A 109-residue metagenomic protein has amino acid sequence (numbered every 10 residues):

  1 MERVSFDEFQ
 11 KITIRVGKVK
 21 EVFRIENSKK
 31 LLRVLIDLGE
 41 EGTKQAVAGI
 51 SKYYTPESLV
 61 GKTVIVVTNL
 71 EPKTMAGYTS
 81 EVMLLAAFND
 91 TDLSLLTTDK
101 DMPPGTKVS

Functional and structural regions predicted by a protein language model:
M1-S109: Phosphate-backbone binding interfaces of nucleic-acid-interacting proteins
